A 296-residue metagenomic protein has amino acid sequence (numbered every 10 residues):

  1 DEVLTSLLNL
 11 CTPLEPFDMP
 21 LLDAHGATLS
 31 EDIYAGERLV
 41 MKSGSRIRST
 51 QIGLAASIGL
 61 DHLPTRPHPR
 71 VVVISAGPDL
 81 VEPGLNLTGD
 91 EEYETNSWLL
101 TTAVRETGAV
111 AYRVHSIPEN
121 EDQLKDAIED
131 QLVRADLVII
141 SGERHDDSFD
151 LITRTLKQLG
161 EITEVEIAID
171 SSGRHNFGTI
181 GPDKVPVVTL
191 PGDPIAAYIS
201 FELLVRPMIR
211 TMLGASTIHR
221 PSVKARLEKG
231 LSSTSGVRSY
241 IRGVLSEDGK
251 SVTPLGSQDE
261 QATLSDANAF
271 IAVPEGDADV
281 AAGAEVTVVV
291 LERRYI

Functional and structural regions predicted by a protein language model:
D1, T65-L190, P194-I199: Helix-rich terminal scaffold detector
D1-P118, P254, F270, T287-I296: Short, glycine/charged-enriched hinge/interface segments at domain edges or termini
S6, L10-L14, I58-D61, L80 (+9 more regions): Change "in soluble alpha/beta enzymes" to "in soluble alpha/beta proteins
F17, L21-L22, G26, E31 (+1 more regions): Flexible glycine/proline-rich
E31-R38, I74, G142-E143, D147 (+3 more regions): Structured N-terminal alpha/beta-domain signature that marks small ligand/cofactor-binding or signaling modules
G36, S43, G59-T65, I128-E129 (+3 more regions): A generic local secondary-structure boundary/capping motif
T50, Q123, S222: Short, conserved clusters of charged catalytic residues that mark active-site and nucleotide-handling motifs
